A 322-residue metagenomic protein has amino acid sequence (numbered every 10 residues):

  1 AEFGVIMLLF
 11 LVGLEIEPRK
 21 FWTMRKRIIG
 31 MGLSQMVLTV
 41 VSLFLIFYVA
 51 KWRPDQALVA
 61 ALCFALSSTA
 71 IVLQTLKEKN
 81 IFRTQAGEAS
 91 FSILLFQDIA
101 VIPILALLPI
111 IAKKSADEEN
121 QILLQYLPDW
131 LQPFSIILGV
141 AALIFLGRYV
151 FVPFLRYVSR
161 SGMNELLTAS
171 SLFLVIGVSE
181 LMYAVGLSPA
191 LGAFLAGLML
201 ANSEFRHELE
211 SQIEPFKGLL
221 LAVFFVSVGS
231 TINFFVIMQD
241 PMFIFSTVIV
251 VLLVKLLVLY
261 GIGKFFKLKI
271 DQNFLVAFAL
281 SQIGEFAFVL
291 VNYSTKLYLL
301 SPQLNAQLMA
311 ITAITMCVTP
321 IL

Functional and structural regions predicted by a protein language model:
A1-L322: Transmembrane helical cores of multi-pass secondary ion antiporters/exchangers
